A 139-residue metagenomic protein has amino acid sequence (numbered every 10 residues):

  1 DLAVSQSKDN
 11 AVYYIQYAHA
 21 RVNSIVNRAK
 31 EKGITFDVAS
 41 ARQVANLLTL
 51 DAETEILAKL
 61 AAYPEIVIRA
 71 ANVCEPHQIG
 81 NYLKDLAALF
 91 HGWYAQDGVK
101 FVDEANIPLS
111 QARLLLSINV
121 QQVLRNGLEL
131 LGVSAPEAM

Functional and structural regions predicted by a protein language model:
D1-M139: Non-catalytic interaction-recognition regions
